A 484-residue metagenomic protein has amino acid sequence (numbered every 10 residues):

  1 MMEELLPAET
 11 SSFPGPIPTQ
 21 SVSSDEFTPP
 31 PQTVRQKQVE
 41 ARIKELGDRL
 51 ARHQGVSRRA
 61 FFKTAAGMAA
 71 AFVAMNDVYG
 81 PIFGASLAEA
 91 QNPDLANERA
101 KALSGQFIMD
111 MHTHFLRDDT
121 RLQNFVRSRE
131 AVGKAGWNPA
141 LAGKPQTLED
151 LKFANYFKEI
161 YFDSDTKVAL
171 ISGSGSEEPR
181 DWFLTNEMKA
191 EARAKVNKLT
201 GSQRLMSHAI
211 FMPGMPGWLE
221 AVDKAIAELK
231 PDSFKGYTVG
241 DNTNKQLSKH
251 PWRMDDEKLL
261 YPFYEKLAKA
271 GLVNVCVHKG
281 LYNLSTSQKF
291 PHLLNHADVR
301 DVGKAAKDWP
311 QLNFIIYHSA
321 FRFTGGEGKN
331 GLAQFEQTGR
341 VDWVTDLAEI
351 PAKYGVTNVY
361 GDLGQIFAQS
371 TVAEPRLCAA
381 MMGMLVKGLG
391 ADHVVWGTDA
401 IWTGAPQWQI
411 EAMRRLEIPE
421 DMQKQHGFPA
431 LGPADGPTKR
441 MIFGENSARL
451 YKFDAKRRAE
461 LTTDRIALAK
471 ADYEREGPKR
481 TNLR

Functional and structural regions predicted by a protein language model:
M1-V56: N-terminal secretory signal peptides
D48-V56, N76-T113: C-terminal segment of N-terminal export signals and the immediately downstream linker at the start of the mature
V56-V73, D94-E98, F107, Q123 (+4 more regions): Mid-to-C-terminal alpha-helical segments outside catalytic/metal-binding sites
M109-T113, A169-I171, M206-A209, F234-K235 (+4 more regions): Hydrophobic faces of well-ordered beta-strands that scaffold small-molecule active sites in alpha/beta enzyme cores
E130-E149, N155-D181, R204-I210, D232-S233 (+1 more regions): Divalent metal-dependent hydrolysis catalytic cores, especially in the metallo-beta-lactamase
K158-D165, N186-S202, V222-P231, K266-A270 (+3 more regions): Acidic (Asp/Glu)-rich catalytic clusters
G175-A297: Active-site gating/metal-coordination segments in enzymes
S248-W396, D421-L431, R475-R484: Catalytic pocket-lining loop regions of alpha/beta-barrel enzymes, especially the amidohydrolase/enolase/GH5 lineages
